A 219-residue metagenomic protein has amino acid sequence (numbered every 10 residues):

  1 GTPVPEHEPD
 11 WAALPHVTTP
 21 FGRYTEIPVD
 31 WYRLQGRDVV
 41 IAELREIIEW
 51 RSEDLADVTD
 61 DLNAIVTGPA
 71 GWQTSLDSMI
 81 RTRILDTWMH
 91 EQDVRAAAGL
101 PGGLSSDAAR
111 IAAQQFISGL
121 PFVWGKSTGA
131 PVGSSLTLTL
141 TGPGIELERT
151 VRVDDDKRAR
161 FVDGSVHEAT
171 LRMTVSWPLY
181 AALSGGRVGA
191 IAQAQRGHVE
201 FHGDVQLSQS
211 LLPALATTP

Functional and structural regions predicted by a protein language model:
G1-E49: Short, helix-capping/interhelical loops that line the mouth of catalytic, cofactor-, or ligand-binding pockets
G1-P3, A96-P101, G185-A192: Short helix-capping/linker segments at secondary-structure and domain boundaries
E6-E8, N63-T67, A192-Q193: Short, hydrophobic secondary-structure boundary micro-motifs
W11-Y24, D107-F122, H202-S210: Short, mixed-charge aromatic SLiMs
R45-A56, W88-R95: Structural signal for well-ordered, non-membrane alpha-helices
D60, A64, P69, Q73-R149 (+1 more regions): Acidic, aliphatic-rich amphipathic alpha-helical segments
T128-W177: Glycine/small-residue-rich hydrophobic helix-like segments
G164-P219: C-terminal interaction segments
